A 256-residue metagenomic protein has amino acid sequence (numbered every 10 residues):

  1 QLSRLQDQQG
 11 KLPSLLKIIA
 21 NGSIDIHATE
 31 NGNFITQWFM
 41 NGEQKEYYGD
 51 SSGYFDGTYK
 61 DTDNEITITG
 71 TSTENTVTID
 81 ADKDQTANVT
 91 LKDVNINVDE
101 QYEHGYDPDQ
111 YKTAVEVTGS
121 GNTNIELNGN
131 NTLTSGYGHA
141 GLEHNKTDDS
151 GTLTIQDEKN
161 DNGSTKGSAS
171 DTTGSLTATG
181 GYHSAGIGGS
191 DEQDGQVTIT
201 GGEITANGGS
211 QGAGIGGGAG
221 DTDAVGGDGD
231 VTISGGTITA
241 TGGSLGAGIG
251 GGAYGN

Functional and structural regions predicted by a protein language model:
L2-N256: A composition-driven surface/loop motif
